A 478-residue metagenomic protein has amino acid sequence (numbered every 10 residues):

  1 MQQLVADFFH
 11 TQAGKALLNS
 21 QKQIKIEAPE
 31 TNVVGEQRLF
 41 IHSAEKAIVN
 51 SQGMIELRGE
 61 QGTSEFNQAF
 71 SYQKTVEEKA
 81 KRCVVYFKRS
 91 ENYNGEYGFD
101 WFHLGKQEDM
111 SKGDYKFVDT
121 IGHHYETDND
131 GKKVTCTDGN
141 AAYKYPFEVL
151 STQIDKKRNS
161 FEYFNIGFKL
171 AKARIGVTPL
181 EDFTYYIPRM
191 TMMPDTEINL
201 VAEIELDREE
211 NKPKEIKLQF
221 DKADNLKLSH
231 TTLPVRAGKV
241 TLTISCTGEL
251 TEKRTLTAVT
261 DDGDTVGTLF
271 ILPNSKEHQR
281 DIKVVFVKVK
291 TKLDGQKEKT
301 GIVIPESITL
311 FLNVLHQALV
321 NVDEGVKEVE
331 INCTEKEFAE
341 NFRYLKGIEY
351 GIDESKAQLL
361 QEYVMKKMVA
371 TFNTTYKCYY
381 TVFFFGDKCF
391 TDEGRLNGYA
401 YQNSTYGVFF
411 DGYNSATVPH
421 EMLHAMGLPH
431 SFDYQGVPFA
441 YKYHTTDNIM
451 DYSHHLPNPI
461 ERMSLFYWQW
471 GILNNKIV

Functional and structural regions predicted by a protein language model:
M1-K79: Right-handed beta-helix
K81-Q279: Beta-strand-enriched, solvent-exposed domains that form extended recognition/catalytic surfaces
T196-L206, L256-A258, V284-F286, T375-D387: Short, hydrophobic/proline-enriched secondary-structure or compact coil segments at domain edges
D221-L233, D392-T405, G436-P438: Small-residue (G/S/T/A) turn/hinge positions that recur once per unit in extracellular repeat modules
L256, S404-V478: The catalytic-center signature of Zn2+-dependent metalloproteases
T265-Y350, C378: Fold-level signature of zinc-dependent metallopeptidase catalytic domains
V289-K297, V326-R343, K388-G394, D433-I449 (+1 more regions): Extended charged low-complexity segments that act as oligomerization/scaffolding linkers
Q317-G412: Active-site-proximal segments of metallohydrolase catalytic domains
